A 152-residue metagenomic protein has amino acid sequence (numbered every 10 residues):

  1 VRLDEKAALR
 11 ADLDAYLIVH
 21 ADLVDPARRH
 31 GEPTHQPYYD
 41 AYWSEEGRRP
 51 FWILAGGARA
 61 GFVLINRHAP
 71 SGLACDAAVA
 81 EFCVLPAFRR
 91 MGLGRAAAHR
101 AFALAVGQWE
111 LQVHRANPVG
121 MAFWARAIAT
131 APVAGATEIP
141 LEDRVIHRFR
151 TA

Functional and structural regions predicted by a protein language model:
V1-D12, L17-H20: A short beta-loop-alpha structural element at the N-terminal edge of CoA-dependent acyl/N-acetyltransferase catalytic
P26-P50, L54-A55: Active-site rim helix/loop that mediates acceptor-substrate recognition in acyltransferases
P50-W52, A58-H68, A78, C83: Conserved beta-strand in the GNAT
H68-A80, R89, G107: A conserved beta-turn-beta hairpin within the catalytic core of GNAT-like acetyltransferases that forms part
V79-R90, V113-R115: A short, internal acetyl-CoA/4′-phosphopantetheine-binding micro-motif in the GNAT/acyltransferase core
V84, R90-A103, A122, R126: Conserved acetyl-CoA-binding loop-helix of GNAT-fold acetyltransferases
E110-A125, A129, E138-E142: Conserved beta-strand-loop-alpha-helix junction that forms the acyl-donor binding cleft
G135-A152: Charged phosphate-binding loop/patch that engages nucleotide di/tri-phosphates or the phosphate backbone of nucleic
